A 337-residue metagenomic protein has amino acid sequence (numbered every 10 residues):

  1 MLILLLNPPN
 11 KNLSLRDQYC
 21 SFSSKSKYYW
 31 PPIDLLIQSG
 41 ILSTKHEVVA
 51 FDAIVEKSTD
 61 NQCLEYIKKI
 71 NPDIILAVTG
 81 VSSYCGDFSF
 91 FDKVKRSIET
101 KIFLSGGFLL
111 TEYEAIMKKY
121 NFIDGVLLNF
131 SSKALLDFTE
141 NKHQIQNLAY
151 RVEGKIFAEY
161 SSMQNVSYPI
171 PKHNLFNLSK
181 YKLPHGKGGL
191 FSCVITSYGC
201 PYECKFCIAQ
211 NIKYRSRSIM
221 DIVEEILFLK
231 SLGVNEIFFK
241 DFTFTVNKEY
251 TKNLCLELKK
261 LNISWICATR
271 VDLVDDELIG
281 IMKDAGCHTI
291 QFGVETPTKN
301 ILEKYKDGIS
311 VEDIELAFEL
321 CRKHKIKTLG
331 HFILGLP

Functional and structural regions predicted by a protein language model:
I3-K27: Short glycine-rich His-centered loop
L6-P8, A53, G80, G107 (+3 more regions): Cofactor-binding loop segments of dinucleotide-utilizing enzymes, especially the Rossmann-like FAD- and NAD(P)+-binding
N10-K11, G80-S82, T296: Short glycine-rich anion-binding loops that position phosphate/pyrophosphate groups of nucleotides and phosphorylated
L15, I145, R151-T196: N-terminal [4Fe-4S]-dependent radical SAM core
S24-I37: Aromatic- and Gly/Pro-rich amphipathic surface segment
D34, Q38-S161: Glycine-rich beta-alpha loop elements in corrinoid/cobalamin-binding modules across cobalamin-dependent enzymes
K172-L336: Radical SAM [4Fe-4S] cluster-binding motif and immediate context
